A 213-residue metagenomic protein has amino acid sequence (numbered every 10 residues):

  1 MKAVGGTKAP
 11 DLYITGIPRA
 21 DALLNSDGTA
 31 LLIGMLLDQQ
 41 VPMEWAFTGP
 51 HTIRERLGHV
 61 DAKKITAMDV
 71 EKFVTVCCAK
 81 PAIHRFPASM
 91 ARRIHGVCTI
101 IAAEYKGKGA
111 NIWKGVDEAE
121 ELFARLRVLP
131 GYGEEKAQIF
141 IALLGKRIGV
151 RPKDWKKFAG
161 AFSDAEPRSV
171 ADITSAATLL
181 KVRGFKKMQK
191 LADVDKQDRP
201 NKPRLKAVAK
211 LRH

Functional and structural regions predicted by a protein language model:
M1-D21, S26, A119-R125, E134-H213: C-terminal accessory module of base-excision DNA glycosylases/AP lyases that mediates lesion recognition and DNA
R19-A30, Q40, H84-S89: Structural motif
L32-L36: Short, aromatic/basic-rich helix-turn unit that serves as a nucleic-acid recognition element
Q40-W45, G58, A102-Y105, I148-G149: Short alpha-helix boundary/capping elements
F47-I53: Short Gly/aromatic-enriched secondary-structure transition segments
R56-V128: Alpha-helical ds-nucleic-acid-binding substructure associated with the helix-hairpin-helix region of base-excision DNA
